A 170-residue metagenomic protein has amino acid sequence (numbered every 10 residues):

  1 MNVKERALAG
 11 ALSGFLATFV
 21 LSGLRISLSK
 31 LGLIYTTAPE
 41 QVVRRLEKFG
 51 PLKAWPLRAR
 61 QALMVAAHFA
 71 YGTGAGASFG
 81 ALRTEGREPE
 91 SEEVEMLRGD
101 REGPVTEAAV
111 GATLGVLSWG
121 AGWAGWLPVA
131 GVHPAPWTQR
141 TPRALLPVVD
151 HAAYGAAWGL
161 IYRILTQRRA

Functional and structural regions predicted by a protein language model:
M1-A170: Short amphipathic, positively biased membrane-proximal segments that drive organelle/inner-membrane targeting
